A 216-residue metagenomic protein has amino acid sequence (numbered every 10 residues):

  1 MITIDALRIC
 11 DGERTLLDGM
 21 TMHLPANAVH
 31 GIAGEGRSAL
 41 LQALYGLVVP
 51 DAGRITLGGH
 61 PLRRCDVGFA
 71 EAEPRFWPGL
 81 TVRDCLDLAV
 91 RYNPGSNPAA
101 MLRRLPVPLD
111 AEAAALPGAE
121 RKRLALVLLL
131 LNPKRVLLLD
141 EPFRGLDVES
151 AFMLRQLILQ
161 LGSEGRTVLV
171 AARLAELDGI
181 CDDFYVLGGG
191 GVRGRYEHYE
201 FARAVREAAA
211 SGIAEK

Functional and structural regions predicted by a protein language model:
I2, L17-G19: Conserved structural motif at the start of ABC-family nucleotide-binding domains
Y45: Helix-to-loop junction immediately C-terminal to a conserved catalytic motif
P50-C65: Conserved ABC transporter NBD signature motif
E73, P78-P94: Q-loop/switch helix immediately C-terminal to the Walker
A125-L126: Hydrophobic anchor residue at the start of the ABC signature
L137-E141: Catalytic Walker B motif of ABC-type/P-loop ATPase nucleotide-binding domains
A151-E164: Helical segment within the ABC ATPase nucleotide-binding domain
G191-I213: Conserved beta-strand-loop-alpha-helix hinge in the C-terminal portion of ABC ATPase nucleotide-binding domains
